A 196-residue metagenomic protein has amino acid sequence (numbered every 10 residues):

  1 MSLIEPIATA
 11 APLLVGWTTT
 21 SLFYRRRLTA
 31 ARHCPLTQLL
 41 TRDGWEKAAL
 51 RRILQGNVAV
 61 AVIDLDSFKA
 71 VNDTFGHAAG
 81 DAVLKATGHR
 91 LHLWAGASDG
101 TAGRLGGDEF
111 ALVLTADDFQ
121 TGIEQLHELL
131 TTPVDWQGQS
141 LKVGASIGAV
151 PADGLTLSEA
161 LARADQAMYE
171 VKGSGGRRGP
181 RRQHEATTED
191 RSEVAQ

Functional and structural regions predicted by a protein language model:
M1-P35, D43-R52, N57, L155 (+1 more regions): Signal-transducing coiled-coil linker helices
T29-K47, I63-H77, K85: Conserved nucleotide-binding and Mg2+-coordinating catalytic segments in signaling enzymes
A31, L50-A59, I63, T74 (+2 more regions): Nucleotide second-messenger and two-component phosphorelay signaling modules
W45, A49, V83-L84, G88-L91 (+2 more regions): Heptad-repeat coiled-coil signal-transmission/dimerization helices
N72-G80, G106-G107, G138: A short glycine-centered flexible hinge/capping loop motif at secondary-structure junctions
D73, T115, G173: Short, conserved catalytic or interaction motifs in soluble domains
G88-A152: GGDEF/GGEEF active-site signature
H127, V150-Q196: Catalytic-core segments of nucleotide cyclases and related cyclic-nucleotide turnover enzymes
